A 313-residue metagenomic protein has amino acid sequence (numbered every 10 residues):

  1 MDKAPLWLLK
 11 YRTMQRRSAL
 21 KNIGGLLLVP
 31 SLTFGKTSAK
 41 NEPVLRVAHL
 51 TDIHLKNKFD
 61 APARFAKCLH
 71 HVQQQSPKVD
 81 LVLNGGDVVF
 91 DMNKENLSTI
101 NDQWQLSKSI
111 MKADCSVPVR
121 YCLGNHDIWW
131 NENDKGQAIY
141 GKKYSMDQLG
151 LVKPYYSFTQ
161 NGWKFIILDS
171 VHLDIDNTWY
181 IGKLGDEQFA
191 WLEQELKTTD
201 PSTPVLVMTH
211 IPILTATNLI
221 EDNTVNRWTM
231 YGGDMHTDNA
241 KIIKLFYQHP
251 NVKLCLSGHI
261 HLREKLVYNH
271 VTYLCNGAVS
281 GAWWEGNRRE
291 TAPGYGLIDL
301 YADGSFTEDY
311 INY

Functional and structural regions predicted by a protein language model:
M1-M14: N-terminal secretory signal peptides
Q15-S31: N-terminal export leaders
L32-N101, K153: N-terminal active-site segment of His-dependent metallophosphoesterases
L50-T51, V82-G86, V119-G124, L206-T209 (+2 more regions): Active-site neighborhood of phospho(di)ester-bond hydrolases with catalytic His/Asp-centered motifs
H54, V88-V89, H126-I128, V171-L173 (+3 more regions): Catalytic metal-binding/acid-base residues of hydrolase active sites
K94-P204, N226-G232, K241-V252, L266-D309: Extended active-site neighborhood of metal-dependent phosphoesterases/phosphodiesterases
T199-T217: Short acidic, glycine-rich surface-loop motifs adjacent to enzyme active sites
L214-H236: Flexible internal linker/loop segments at domain or repeat junctions
